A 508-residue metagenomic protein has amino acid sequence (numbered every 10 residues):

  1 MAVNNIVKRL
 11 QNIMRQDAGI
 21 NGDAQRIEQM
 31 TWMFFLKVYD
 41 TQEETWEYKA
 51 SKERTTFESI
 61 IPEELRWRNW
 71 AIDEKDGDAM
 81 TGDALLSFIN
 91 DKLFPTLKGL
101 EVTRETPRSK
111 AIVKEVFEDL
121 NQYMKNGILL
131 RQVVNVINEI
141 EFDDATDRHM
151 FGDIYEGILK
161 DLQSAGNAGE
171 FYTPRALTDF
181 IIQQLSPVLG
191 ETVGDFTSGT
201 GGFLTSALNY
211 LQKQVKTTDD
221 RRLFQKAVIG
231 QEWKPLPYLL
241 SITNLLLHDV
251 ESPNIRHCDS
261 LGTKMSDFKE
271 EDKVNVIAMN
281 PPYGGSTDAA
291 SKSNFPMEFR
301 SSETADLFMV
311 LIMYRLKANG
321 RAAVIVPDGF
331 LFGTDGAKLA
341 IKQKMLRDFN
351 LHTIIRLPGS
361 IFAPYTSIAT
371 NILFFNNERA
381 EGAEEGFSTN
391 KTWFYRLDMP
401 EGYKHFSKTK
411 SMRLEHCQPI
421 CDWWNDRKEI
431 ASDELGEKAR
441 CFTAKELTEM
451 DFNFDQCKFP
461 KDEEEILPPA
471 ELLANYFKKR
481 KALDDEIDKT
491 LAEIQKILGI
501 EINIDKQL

Functional and structural regions predicted by a protein language model:
M1-L189, N254-T263, F268, R356-S360 (+3 more regions): Non-catalytic, mostly N-terminal accessory regions of nucleic-acid modification and defense proteins
I13, I140, G157, D161 (+9 more regions): Conserved, well-folded catalytic cores of nucleic-acid-processing and energy-transducing macromolecular machines
G22, R26, I181, Y238 (+1 more regions): Conserved Class I SAM-dependent methyltransferase catalytic core
D144, T197, G230-K234, D267 (+6 more regions): Hydrophobic alpha-helical scaffolding
E170-M279, G284-S286, S293, S302 (+5 more regions): Conserved S-adenosyl-L-methionine
K226-I229, K292-M297, R356-P358, E401-S407: Short beta-alpha connecting loops at secondary-structure transitions that line or flank enzyme active sites
G284-S301, A305, Q343-M345, G382-G386 (+3 more regions): Accessory, often C-terminal, charged low-complexity segments
N350-L351, A363-D422: C-terminal, active-site-flanking charged/polar segments
